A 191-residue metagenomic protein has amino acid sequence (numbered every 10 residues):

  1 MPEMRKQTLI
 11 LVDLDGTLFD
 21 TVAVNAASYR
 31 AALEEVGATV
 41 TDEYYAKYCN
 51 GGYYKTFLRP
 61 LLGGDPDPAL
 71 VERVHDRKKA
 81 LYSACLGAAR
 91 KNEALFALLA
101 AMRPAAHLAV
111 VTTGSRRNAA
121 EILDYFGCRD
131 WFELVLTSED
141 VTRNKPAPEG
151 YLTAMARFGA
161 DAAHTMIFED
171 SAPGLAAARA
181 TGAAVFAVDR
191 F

Functional and structural regions predicted by a protein language model:
P2-T8, A97-A100, R116, A120-F191: Asp-based, Mg2+/Mn2+-dependent phosphohydrolase catalytic module
R5-L14, L18-F96, P104: N-terminal helical cap/lid subdomain that shapes the substrate entry/recognition surface in HAD-like hydrolases
T17, T112-G114: Conserved phosphate-coupling serine/threonine residues in phosphotransfer and NTP-handling enzymes
T21, V110-V111, E169: Small/polar loops that bind or transfer phosphate-bearing groups
T39, H107-L108, A184: Residue-level detector of anion-binding/catalytic polar loops
A89-K91, G114-R117: Short beta->alpha connector loops
A105-V110, A162-T165: Short active-site oxyanion
